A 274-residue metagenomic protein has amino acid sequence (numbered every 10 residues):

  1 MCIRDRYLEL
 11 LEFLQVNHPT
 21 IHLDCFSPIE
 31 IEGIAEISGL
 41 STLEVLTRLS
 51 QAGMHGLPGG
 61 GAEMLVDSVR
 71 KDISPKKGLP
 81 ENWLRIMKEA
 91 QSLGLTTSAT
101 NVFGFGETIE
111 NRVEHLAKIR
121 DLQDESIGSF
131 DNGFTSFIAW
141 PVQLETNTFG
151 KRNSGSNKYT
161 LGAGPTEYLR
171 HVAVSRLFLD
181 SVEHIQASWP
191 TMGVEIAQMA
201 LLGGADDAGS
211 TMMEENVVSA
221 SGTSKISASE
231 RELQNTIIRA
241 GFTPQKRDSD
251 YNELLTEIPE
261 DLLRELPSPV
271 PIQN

Functional and structural regions predicted by a protein language model:
M1-I3: Short, small-residue-biased leader/transition segments that mark boundaries at the very start of proteins
R6, I37-E44, S74-N82, E107-H115 (+2 more regions): Alpha-helix N-cap and loop-to-helix initiation/capping positions
R6-V16, S41-R48, E81-R85, E89 (+3 more regions): Alpha-helical scaffolding segments of alpha/beta enzyme cores, especially the outer helices of TIM-barrel or partial
L11, I31-M54, N101: Active-site-facing alpha/beta catalytic cores
V16-T20, Q51-A52, E89-T96, D121-S129: Secondary-structure boundary elements
N17, S38, L116-R120, D124-N274: Auxiliary Fe-S-binding modules of radical SAM enzymes
H22-F26, L46-L65, L93, S129-V142 (+1 more regions): Non-cysteine beta-strand/loop elements that form the S-adenosyl-L-methionine
L23-A35, L65-D67, S74-P75, I86-R112 (+3 more regions): Conserved strand-turn element in the central/C-terminal portion of the radical SAM core barrel that lines
